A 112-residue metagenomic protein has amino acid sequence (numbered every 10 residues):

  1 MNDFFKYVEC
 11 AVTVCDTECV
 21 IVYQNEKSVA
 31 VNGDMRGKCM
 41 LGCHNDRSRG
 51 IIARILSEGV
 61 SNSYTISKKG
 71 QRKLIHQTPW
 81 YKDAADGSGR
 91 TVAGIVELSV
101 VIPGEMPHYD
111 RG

Functional and structural regions predicted by a protein language model:
M1-Q24: Sensory modules in modular signal-transduction proteins
Y23, K27-R111: Sensory/regulatory domains in signal-transduction proteins
